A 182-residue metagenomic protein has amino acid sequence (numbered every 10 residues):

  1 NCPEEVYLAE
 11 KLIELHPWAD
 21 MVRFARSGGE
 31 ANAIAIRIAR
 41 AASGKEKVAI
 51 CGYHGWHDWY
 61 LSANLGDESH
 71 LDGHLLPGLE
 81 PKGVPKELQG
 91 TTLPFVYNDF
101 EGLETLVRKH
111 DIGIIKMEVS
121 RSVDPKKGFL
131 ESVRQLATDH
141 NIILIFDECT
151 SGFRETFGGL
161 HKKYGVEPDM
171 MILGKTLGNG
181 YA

Functional and structural regions predicted by a protein language model:
N1-E4, R23-G29, G52-G55, T150 (+1 more regions): Active-site nucleophile and cofactor-binding loops and adjacent substrate-binding regions of central metabolic enzymes
Y7-G113, D124: PLP-dependent aspartate aminotransferase-fold enzymes
F100-T105, M117-I143: Active-site core of PLP-dependent enzymes with the aminotransferase class I/II
D111-I112, N141, P168: Local beta-strand N-terminus motif with an aromatic residue
V123, G152-F153: Catalytic P-loop NTPase motifs of RecA-like helicase/translocase cores
D147: Glycine-centered flexible beta-alpha turn that most often forms the glycine-rich phosphate-binding loop
Y164-A182: Active-site PLP attachment segment
